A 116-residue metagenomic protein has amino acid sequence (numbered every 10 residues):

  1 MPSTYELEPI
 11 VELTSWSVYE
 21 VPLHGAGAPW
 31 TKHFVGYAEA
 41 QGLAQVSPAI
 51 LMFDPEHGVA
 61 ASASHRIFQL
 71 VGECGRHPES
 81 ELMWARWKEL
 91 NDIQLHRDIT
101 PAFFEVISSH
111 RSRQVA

Functional and structural regions predicted by a protein language model:
M1-V59, R66-A116: Cysteine-centric segments in proteins
